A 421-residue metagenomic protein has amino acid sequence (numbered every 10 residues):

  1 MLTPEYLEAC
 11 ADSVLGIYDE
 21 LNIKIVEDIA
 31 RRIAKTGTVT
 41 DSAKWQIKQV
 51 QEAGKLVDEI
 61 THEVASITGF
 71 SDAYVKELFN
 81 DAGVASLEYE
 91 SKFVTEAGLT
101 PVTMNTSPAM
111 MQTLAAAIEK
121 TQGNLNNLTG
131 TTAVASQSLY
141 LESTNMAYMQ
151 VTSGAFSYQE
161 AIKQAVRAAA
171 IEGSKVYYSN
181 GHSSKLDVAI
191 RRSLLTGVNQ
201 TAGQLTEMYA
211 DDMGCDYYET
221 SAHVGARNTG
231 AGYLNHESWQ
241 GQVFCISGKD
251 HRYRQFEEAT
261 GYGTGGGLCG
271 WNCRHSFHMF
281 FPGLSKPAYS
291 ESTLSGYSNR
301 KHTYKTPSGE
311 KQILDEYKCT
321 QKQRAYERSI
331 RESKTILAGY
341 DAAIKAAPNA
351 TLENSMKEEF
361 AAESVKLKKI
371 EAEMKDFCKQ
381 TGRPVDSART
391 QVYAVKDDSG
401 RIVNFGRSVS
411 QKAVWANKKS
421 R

Functional and structural regions predicted by a protein language model:
M1-A165, S292-R421: N-terminal leader/targeting and assembly helices and adjacent pre-domain segments
A34, A170, Y178, D211 (+6 more regions): Generic detector of intrinsically disordered, low-complexity, polar/charged segments
N126-Y218: Contiguous, non-catalytic segments that form substrate-binding/exosite surfaces or channel walls
S184-S295: Acidic, glycine-rich two-metal-ion catalytic cores of nucleic acid-processing enzymes
